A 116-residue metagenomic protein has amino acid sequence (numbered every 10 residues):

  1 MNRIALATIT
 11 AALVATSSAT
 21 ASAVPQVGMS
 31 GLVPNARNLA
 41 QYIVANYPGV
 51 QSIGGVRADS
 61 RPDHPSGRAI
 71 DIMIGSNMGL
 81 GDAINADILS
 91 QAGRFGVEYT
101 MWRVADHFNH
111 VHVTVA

Functional and structural regions predicted by a protein language model:
M1-A23: Secretory targeting and sorting signals
V24-A116: Secreted/periplasmic proteins that engage bacterial cell-wall peptidoglycan
